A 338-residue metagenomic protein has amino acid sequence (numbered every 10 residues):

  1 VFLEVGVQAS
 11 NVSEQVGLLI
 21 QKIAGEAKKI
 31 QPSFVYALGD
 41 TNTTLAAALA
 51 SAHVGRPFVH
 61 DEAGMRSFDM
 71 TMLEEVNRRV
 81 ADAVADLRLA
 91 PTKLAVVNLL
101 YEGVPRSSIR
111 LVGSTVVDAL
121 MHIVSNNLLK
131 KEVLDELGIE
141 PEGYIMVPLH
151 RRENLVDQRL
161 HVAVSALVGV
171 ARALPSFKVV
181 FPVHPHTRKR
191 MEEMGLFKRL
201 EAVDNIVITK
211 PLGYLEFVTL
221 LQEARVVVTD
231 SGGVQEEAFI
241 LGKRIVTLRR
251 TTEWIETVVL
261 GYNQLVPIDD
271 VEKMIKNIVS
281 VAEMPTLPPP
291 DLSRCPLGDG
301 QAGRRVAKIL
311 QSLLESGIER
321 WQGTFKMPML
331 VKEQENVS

Functional and structural regions predicted by a protein language model:
V1-V179, T187-S338: Nucleotide-activated sugar donor-binding and catalytic core shared by glycosyltransferases and related lipid-linked
H184: Conserved C-terminal portion of the radical SAM core fold that forms the substrate/S-adenosylmethionine-binding
